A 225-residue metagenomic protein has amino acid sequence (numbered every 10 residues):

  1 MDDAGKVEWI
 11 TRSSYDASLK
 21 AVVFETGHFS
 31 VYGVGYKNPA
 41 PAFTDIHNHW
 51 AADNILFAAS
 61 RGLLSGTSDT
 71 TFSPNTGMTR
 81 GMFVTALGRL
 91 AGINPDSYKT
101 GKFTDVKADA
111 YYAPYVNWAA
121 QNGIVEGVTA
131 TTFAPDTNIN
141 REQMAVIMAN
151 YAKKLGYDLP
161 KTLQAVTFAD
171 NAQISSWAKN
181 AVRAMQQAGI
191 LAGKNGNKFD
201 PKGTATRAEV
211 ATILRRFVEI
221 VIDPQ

Functional and structural regions predicted by a protein language model:
M1-A4: Solvent-exposed beta-hairpin/edge-strand motifs
I10-A17, E25-D53, S60, S65-V84 (+5 more regions): Feature responds to low-complexity, polar/acidic, surface-exposed segments characteristic of secreted/exported proteins
N180, Q187-A188: GST-like fold's C-terminal all-alpha helical module
A205-E209: Acidic helix/loop microenvironments that form the catalytic cleft of cell-wall polysaccharide enzymes
